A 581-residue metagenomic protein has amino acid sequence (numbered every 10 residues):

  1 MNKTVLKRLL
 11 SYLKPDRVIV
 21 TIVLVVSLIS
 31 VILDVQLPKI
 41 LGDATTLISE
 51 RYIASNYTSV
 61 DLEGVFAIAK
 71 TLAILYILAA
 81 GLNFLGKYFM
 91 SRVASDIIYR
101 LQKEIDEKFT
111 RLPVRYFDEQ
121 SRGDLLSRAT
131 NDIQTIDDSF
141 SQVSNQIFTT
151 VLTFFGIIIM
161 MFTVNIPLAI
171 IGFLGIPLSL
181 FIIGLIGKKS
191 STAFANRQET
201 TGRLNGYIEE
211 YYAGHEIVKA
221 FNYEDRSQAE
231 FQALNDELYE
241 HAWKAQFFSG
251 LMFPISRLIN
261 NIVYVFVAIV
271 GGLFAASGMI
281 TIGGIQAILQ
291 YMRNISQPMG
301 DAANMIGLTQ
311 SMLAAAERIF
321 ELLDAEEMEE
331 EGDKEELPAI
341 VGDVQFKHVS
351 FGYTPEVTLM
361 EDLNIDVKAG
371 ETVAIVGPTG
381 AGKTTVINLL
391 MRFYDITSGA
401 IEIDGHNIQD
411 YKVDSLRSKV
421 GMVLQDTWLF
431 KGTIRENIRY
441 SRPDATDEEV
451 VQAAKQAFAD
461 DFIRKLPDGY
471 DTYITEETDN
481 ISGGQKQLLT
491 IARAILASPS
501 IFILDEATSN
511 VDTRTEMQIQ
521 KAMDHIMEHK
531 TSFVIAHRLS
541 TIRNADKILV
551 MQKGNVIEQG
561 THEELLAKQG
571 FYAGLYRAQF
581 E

Functional and structural regions predicted by a protein language model:
N2, V20-L82, F162-P167, G278-I282: Transmembrane helix-loop-helix hairpins at lipid-water interfaces of multipass membrane proteins, especially the type-1
N2-P15, L125: A short amphipathic helical element positioned immediately N-terminal to and/or at the very start of a transmembrane
L10, V18-D43, L72, K87-S91 (+5 more regions): Alpha-helical segments in transporter systems
P15, I19-I32, L75, Q142-N196 (+2 more regions): Transmembrane helices of ABC transporter permease
R51, M160-L174, K244, F248-E317 (+1 more regions): Helix-loop-helix
S95, K103-S127, N131-I133, G206-E230 (+6 more regions): Short intracellular "coupling" helices and adjacent cytoplasmic loop segments at the cytosolic face of multi-pass
V114-R115, N131-F140, S144, F148 (+6 more regions): An intracellular "coupling" helix at the cytosolic face of ABC transporter transmembrane type-1 domains
E331-G332, L337-E581: ABC-type nucleotide-binding domain
